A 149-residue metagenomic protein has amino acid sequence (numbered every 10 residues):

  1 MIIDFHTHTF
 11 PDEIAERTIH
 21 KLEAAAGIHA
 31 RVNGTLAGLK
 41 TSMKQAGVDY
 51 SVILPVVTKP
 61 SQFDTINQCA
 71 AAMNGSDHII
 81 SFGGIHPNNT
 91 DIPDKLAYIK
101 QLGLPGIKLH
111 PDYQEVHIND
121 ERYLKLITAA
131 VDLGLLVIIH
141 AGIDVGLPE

Functional and structural regions predicted by a protein language model:
M1-V56, S61: An N-terminally biased module of ancient metal coordination in phosphate/nucleic-acid-related enzymes
E13-E16, E23, E115, E121 (+1 more regions): Glutamate identity and glutamate-enriched acidic tracts
D49-Y50, P60-L147: Active-site gating/metal-coordination segments in enzymes
